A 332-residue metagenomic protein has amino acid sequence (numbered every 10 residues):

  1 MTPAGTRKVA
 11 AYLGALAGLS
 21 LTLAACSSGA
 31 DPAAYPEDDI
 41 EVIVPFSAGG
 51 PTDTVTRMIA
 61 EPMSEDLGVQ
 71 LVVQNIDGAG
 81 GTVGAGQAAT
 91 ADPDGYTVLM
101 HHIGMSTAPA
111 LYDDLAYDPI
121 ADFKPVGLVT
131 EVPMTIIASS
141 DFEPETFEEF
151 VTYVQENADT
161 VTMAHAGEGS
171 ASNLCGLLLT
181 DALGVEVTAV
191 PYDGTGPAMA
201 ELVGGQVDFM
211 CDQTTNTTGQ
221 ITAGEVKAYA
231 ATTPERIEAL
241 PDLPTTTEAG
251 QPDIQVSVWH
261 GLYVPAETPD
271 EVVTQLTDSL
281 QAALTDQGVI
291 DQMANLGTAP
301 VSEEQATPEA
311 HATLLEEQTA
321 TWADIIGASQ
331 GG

Functional and structural regions predicted by a protein language model:
M1-E41, E148, Q330-G332: Short, low-complexity disordered leader/linker segments with a strong preference for bacterial N-terminal type II
S27-A121, T160, V185-D208, G327-G332: N-terminal (or domain-start) structured segment
E37-D39, D181, A223, E248 (+1 more regions): An extracytoplasmic/periplasmic, membrane-proximal ligand-sensing/linker region
M63, T90-Y96, L111-P197, T246 (+1 more regions): Hinge/capping helix and adjacent helix->loop/strand transition within the periplasmic-binding protein
M100-M105, H165, T195, D212-T217 (+3 more regions): Beta->alpha turn/N-cap motifs
G104-D114, L178-A182, D208-L243: A ligand-binding cleft/hinge motif common to bilobed small-molecule-binding domains
